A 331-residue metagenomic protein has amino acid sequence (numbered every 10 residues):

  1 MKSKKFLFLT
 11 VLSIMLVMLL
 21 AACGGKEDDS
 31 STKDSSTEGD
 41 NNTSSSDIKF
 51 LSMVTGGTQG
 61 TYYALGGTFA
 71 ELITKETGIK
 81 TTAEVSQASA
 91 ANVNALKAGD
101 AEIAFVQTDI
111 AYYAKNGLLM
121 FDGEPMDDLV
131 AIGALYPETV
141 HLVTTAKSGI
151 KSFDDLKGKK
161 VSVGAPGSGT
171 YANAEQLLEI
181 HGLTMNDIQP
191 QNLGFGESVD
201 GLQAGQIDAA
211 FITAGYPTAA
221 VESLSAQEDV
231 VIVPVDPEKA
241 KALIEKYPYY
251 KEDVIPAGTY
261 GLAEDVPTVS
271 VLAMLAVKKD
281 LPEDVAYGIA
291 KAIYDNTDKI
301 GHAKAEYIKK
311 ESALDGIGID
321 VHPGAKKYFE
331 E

Functional and structural regions predicted by a protein language model:
M1-T10: Bacterial N-terminal signal peptides that target proteins for export
M18-A22: C-terminal motif of bacterial Sec signal peptides marking the signal peptidase cleavage site
G24-I48: Short, low-complexity, disordered segments immediately C-terminal to signal peptides in bacterial exported proteins
S45-Q107, Y113, D122: N-terminal (or domain-start) structured segment
I48-T81, P137-A204, K310, D315 (+1 more regions): Bilobed "Venus flytrap"/periplasmic-binding protein-like clamshell domains and structurally analogous long
L51, L65, K75, L193 (+7 more regions): An extracytoplasmic/periplasmic, membrane-proximal ligand-sensing/linker region
G67, A90-E102, Q176, G196-D208 (+1 more regions): Short helices/loops that flank or line small-molecule/ion binding pockets
T108-I110, N116-M120, D127, S148 (+1 more regions): Pocket-lining segment of extracytoplasmic ligand-binding domains
